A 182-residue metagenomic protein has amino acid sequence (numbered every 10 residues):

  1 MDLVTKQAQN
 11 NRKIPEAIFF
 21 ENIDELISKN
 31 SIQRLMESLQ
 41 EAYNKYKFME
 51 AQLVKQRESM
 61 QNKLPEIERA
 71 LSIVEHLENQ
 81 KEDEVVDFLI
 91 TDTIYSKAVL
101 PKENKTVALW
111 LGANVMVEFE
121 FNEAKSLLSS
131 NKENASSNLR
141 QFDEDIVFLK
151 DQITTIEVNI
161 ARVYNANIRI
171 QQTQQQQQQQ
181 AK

Functional and structural regions predicted by a protein language model:
M1-K182: Intrinsically disordered, low-complexity regulatory regions in eukaryotic proteins
